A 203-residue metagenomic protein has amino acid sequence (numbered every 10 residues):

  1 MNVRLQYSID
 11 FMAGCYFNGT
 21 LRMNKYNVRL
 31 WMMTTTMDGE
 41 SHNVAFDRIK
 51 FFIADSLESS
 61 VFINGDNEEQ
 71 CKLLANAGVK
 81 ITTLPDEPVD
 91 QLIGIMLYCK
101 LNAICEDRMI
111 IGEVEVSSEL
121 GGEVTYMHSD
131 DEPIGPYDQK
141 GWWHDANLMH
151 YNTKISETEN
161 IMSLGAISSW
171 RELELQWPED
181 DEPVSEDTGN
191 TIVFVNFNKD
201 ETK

Functional and structural regions predicted by a protein language model:
M1-R4: Short, Gly/Pro- and small/polar-rich lid/capping loops
Q6, D10-C99, A103, L173 (+1 more regions): Histidine-centered catalytic/metal-coordination loop motif
V28, Q139-K140, I167, E174: Intrinsically disordered regions, especially transient/low-confidence alpha-helical propensity segments and coil-helix
I104-S118: Short, surface-exposed ligand- or partner-binding patches at beta-edge/loop junctions that are enriched in aromatics
V116-I155: Short, low-complexity, polybasic intrinsically disordered segments
Y126, Q139, D145, S169 (+3 more regions): Intrinsically disordered, low-complexity, compositionally biased regions/tails
H150-P178: Surface-exposed interaction regions that form or flank ligand-binding interfaces
